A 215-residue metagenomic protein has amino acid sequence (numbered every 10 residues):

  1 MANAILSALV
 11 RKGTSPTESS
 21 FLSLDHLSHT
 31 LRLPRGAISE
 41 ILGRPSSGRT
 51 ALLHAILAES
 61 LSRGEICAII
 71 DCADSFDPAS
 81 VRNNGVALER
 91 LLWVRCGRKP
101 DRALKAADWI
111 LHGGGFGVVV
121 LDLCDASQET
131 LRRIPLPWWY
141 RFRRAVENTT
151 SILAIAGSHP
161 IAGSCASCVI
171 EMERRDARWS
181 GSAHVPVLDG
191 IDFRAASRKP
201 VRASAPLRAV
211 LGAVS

Functional and structural regions predicted by a protein language model:
M1-I69, N83, V214-S215: Detector for small/aliphatic-rich hydrophobic stretches
S20-S23, P34-A37, R49-L53, D77 (+4 more regions): Helical mechanochemical/support elements of P-loop NTPase systems and associated helical scaffolds
S39-I41, A68-I70, L92-V94, A154 (+1 more regions): Hydrophobic/aromatic beta-strand patches that form the interior of the parallel beta-sheet core in alpha/beta enzyme
A55, R63-T130: Conserved inter-motif catalytic segment of the P-loop NTP-binding fold
E89-L91, D108, L136, R143 (+1 more regions): ATP/nucleotide-binding catalytic cores
V120-S151: Conserved P-loop NTPase nucleotide-binding/switch module
R143-S215: Phosphate-binding/switch region of NTP-binding enzymes
